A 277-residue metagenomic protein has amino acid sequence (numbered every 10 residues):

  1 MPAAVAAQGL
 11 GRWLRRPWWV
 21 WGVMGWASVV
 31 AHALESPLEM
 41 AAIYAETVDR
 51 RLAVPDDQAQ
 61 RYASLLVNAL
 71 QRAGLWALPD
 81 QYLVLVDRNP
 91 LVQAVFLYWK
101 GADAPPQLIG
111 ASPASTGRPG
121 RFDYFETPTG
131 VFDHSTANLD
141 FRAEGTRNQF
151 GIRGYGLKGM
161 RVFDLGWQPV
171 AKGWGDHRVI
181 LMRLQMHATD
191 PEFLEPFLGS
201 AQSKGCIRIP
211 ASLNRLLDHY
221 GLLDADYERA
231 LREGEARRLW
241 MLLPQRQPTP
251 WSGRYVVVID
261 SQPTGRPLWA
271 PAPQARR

Functional and structural regions predicted by a protein language model:
M1-W13: N-terminal secretory signal peptides that target proteins for export/translocation
R16-S28: Bacterial N-terminal signal peptides
V29-A33: Sec/Tat signal peptide C-region and signal peptidase I cleavage site
L34-S36, F125, F141-R277: Exported/periplasmic cell-wall-interacting domains
E39-W76: Extracellular/luminal recognition modules and glycoprotein regions
V67-D87, Q93, L97-W99: Short N-terminal edge-element motif at the start of the domain
D80-Y82, L91-A94, G110, P128-G130 (+3 more regions): Envelope-exposed proteins and targeting segments
P90-L97, G101-I152: Glycine-rich catalytic cores of cysteine/serine-nucleophile enzymes that process amide/ester linkages in cell-envelope
